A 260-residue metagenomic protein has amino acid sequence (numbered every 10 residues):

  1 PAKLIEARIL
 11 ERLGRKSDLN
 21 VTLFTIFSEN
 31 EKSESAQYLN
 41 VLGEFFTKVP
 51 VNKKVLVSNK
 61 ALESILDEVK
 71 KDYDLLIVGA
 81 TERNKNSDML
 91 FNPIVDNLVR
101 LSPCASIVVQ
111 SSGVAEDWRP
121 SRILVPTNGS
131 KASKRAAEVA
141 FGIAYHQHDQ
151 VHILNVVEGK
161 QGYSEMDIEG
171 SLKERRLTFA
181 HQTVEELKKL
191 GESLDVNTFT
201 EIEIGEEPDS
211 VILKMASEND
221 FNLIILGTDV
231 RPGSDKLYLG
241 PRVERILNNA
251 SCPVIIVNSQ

Functional and structural regions predicted by a protein language model:
P1-K54, R119-E174, K188-E201, N249-A250 (+1 more regions): Small/aliphatic-rich secondary-structure junction motif
K3, S58-N59, D88, S133 (+2 more regions): A conditional alpha-helix N-cap/helix-loop micro-motif detector
E6, Y38, I94, A136 (+2 more regions): Hydrophobic alpha-helical membrane-association signature
S28, R83-N84, G113, S130 (+3 more regions): Residue-level marker for beta-strand->alpha-helix junctions and adjacent short loops that shape enzyme
N40-F46, V57-S58, K70-L75, K85 (+2 more regions): Catalytic cores of nucleotide-enabled group-transfer and carboxylate-activating enzymes in metabolic and assembly-line
L56-E63, E203-V211: Charged docking surfaces used in two-component/phosphorelay signaling
E63-E116, R122, K214-Q260: Gly/Ser-rich helix-loop-strand patches that form or flank binding pockets for ribonucleotide-derived cofactors
